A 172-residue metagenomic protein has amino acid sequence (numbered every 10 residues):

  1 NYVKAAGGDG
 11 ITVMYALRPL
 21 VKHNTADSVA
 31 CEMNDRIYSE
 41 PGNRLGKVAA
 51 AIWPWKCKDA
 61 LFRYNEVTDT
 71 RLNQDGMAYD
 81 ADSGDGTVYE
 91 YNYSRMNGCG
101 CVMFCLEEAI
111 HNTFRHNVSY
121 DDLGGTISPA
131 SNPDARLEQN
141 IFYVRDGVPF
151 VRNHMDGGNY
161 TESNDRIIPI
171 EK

Functional and structural regions predicted by a protein language model:
N1-D9, L17-G42, V48-R71, A78 (+4 more regions): Right-handed parallel beta-helix
V102-C105: Extracellular glycoside hydrolase catalytic/binding regions
G125, R152: Active-site rim elements
P149: Aromatic/acidic polysaccharide-binding cleft in carbohydrate-active enzymes
